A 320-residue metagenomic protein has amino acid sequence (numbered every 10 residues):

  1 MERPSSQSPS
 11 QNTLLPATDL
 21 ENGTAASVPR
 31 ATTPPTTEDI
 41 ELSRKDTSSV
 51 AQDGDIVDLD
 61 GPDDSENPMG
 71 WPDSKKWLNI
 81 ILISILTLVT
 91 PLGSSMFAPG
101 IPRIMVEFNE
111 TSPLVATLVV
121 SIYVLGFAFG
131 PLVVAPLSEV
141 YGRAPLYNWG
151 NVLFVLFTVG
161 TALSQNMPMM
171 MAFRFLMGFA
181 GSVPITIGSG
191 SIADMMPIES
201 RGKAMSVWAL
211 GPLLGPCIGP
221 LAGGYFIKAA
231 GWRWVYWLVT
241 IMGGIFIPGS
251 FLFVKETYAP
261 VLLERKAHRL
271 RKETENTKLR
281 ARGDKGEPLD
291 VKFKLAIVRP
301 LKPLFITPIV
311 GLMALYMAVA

Functional and structural regions predicted by a protein language model:
M1-K75, F253-I297: Intrinsically disordered, low-complexity terminal tails of fungal membrane proteins
K75-P113, F129, V134, P184: Extracytoplasmic
G93, F108-E110, Y141-G142, L163-M169 (+2 more regions): Helix-breaking motifs and short loop linkers at transmembrane-helix boundaries and internal kinks in secondary membrane
I104-M105, L137-S138, G160, M170 (+1 more regions): Interfacial helix-cap and linker-helix signal at transmembrane-aqueous boundaries of multi-pass secondary transporters
F129-P168: Conserved MFS/SLC helix-loop-helix module at the cytosolic interface between two early adjacent transmembrane helices
N166-R174, Y236, L312-M313: Short hydrophobic/alpha-helical segments at membrane-entry points of transmembrane helices in Major Facilitator
F173-L213: Cytoplasmic helix-loop-helix junction between adjacent transmembrane helices in 12-TM secondary transporters
G211-V261: Helix-loop-helix hairpin linking two adjacent transmembrane segments in secondary transporters
